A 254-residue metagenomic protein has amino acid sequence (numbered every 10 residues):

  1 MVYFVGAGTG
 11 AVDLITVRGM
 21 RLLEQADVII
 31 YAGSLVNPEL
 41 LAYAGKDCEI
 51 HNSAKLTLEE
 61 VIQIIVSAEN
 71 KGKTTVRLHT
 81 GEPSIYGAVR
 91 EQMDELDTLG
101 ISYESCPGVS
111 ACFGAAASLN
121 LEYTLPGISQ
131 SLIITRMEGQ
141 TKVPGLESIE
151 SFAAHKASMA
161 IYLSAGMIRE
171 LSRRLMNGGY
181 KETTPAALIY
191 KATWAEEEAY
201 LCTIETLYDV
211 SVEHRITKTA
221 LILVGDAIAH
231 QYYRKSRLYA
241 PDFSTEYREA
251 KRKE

Functional and structural regions predicted by a protein language model:
M1-V109, G114, Y208: Class I S-adenosyl-L-methionine
V2, E60, K71-T75, S131 (+2 more regions): A contiguous loop/helix-start segment that scaffolds small-molecule binding in enzyme catalytic cores
A11, E82-H155, E198-L201: Class I SAM-dependent methyltransferase SAM-binding "motif I" and its flanking Rossmann-like core
T16-V17, S34, P126-I128, T183 (+1 more regions): Non-catalytic, surface-exposed connector residues within folded enzymatic/regulatory domains
M20, A42, S67, T124-L125 (+3 more regions): Short secondary-structure boundary/capping segments
Y43, S118-L119, R174: Residue-level signal for well-ordered alpha-helical positions
